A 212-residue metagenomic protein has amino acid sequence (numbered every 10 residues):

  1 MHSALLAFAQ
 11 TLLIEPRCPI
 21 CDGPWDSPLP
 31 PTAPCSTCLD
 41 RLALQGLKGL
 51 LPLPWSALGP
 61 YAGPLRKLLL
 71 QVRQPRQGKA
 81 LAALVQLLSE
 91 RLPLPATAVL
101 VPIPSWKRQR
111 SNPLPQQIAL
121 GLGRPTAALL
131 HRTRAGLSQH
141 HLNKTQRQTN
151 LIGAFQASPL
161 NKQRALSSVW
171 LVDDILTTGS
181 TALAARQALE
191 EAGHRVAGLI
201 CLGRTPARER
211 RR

Functional and structural regions predicted by a protein language model:
M1-R212: Glycine-rich phosphate/pyrophosphate-handling loop used in enzymes and phosphotransfer proteins
